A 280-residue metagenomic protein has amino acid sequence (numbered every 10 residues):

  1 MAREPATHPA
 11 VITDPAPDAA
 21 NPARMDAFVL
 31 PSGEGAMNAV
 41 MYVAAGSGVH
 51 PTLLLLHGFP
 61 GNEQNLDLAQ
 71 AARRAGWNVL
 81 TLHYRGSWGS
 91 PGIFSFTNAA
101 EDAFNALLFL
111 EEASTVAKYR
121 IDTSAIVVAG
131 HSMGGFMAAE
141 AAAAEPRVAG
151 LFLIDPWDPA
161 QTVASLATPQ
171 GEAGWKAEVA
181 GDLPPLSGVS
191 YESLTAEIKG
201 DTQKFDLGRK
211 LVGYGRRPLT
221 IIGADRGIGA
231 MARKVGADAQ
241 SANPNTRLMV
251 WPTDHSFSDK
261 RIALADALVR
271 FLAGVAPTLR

Functional and structural regions predicted by a protein language model:
R3-S47: N-terminal cap/lid segment of alpha/beta-hydrolase-fold proteins
V49-G58: Short beta-strand element of the alpha/beta-hydrolase
F59-Q70: The serine-hydrolase catalytic nucleophile loop
A72-P91: Conserved alpha/beta-hydrolase
F94-R120: Alpha/beta-hydrolase active-site loop
K118-S132: Alpha/beta-hydrolase fold nucleophile elbow
E140-S193: Hydrolase active-site cap/lid region
Y191-D266, F271: Serine-hydrolase catalytic core
